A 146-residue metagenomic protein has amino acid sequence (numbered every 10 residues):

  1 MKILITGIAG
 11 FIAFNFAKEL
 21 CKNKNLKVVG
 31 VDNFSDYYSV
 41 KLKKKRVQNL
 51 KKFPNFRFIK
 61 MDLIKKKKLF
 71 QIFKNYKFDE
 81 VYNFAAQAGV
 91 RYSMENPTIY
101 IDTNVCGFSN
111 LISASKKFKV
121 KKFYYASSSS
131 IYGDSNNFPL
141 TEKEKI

Functional and structural regions predicted by a protein language model:
M1-I146: N-terminal Rossmann-like NAD(P)+-binding domain of SDR-like oxidoreductases, especially those catalyzing
